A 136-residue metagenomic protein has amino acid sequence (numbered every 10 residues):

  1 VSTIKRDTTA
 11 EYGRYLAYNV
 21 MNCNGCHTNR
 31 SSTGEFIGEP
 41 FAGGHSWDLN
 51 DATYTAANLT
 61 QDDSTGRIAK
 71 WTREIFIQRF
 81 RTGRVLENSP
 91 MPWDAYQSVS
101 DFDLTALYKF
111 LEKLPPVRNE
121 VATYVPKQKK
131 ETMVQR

Functional and structural regions predicted by a protein language model:
V1-N19: Electrostatic cytochrome c docking/interface patches
V1-R6, T123-R136: Intrinsic disorder/low-complexity detector
G13, V20-R30, L107, L111: The canonical Cys-X-X-Cys-His
N19, E74, Q78-R81, K109: Long compositionally biased, domain-poor regions of proteins
H27, R81-R84, P115: Protein kinase-like catalytic domain
S31-A42: Small/polar (Gly/Ser/Thr/Ala-rich) solvent-exposed segments that form structured loops/beta-strands/short helices used
P40-R79, W93-L104: Electron-transfer interface patches adjacent to heme c in soluble/periplasmic c-type cytochromes and di-/multiheme
R73, D103, F110-N119: Ligand-binding pocket scaffold of soluble enzyme catalytic domains
